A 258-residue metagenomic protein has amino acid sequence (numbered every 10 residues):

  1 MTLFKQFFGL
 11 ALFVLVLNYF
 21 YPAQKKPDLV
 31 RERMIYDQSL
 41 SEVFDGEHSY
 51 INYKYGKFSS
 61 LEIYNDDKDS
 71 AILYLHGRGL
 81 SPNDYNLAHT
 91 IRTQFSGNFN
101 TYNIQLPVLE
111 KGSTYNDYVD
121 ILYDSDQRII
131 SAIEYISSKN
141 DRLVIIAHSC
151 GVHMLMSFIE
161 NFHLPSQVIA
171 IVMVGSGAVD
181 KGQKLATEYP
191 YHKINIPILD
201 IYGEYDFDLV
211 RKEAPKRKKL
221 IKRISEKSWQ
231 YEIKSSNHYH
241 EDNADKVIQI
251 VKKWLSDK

Functional and structural regions predicted by a protein language model:
M1-A23: Classical Sec-dependent N-terminal signal peptides that target proteins to the secretory pathway
Q24-N65: N-terminal cap/lid segment of alpha/beta-hydrolase-fold proteins
K57-S59, D67-S137: Serine-hydrolase catalytic machinery in alpha/beta-hydrolase-like enzymes
A147-L155: Gly/Ala-rich beta-loop-alpha elbow adjacent to hydrolase catalytic centers
P165-A178: A conserved short beta-strand
G175-W229: The feature captures the conserved acid-bearing segment of alpha/beta-hydrolase catalytic domains
E226-K258: C-terminal catalytic histidine-bearing segment of alpha/beta-hydrolase fold enzymes
